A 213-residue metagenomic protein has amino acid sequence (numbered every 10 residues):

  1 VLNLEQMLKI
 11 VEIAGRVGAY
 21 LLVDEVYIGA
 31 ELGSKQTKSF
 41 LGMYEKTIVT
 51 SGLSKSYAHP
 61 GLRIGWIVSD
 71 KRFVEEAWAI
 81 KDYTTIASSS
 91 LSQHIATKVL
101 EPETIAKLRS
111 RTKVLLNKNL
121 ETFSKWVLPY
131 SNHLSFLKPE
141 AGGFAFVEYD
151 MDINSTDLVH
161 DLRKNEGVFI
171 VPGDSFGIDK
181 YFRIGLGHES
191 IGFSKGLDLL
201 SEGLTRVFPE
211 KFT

Functional and structural regions predicted by a protein language model:
V1-H59: Active-site pre-lysine segment of PLP-dependent enzymes
R16-V17, Y130, E166, V207: Helix C-cap/helix->beta junction micro-motif
E45-N117, D198: Conserved core segment of the aminotransferase class I/II
T50, S135-E140, D174-S175: Short beta-strand
G61, A141-G143, G177-K180: Short acidic/glycine-enriched loop/turn segments that link adjacent beta-strands
V68, F146-E148, G185-G187: Short hydrophobic/aromatic beta-strand micro-patches that form the beta-sheet surface supporting nucleotide- or nucleic
T97, K113-S124, S135-Y149: Conserved glycine-rich beta-strand-loop-beta hairpin in the small C-terminal domain of fold type I
D152-I153, H160-I170, F176-T213: PLP-dependent enzyme catalytic core of the Aspartate aminotransferase-like
